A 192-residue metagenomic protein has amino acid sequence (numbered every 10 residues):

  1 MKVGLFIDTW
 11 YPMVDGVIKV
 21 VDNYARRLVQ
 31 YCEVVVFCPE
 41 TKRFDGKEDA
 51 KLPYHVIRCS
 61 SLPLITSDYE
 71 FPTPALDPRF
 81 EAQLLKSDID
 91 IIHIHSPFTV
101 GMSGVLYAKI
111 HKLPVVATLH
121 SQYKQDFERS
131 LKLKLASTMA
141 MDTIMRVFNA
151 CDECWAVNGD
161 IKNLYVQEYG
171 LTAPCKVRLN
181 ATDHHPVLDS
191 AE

Functional and structural regions predicted by a protein language model:
M1-S60: N-terminal subdomain of nucleotide-sugar transferases
E40, D160, N180-A181: Carbohydrate-associated surface elements
F44, I91-L119, Y123-K124: An aromatic- and histidine-rich active-site surface loop
Y54-E81, A136: A short, charged, and often flexible helix/loop element on the N-terminal side of the glycosyltransferase catalytic
I65, A117-D142, H185: Acceptor-binding helix/loop patch of EC 2.4 sugar-transfer enzymes, predominantly nucleotide-sugar-dependent
E70-I91, V100, M141: Conserved nucleotide-sugar donor-binding subdomain of glycosyltransferases
I110, S137-C154: Membrane-proximal helix-turn-helix segments that form the acceptor-binding/catalytic region of lipid-linked
A181-E192: Acidic anion/phosphate-binding donor-loop and adjacent secondary structure in glycosyltransferase catalytic cores
